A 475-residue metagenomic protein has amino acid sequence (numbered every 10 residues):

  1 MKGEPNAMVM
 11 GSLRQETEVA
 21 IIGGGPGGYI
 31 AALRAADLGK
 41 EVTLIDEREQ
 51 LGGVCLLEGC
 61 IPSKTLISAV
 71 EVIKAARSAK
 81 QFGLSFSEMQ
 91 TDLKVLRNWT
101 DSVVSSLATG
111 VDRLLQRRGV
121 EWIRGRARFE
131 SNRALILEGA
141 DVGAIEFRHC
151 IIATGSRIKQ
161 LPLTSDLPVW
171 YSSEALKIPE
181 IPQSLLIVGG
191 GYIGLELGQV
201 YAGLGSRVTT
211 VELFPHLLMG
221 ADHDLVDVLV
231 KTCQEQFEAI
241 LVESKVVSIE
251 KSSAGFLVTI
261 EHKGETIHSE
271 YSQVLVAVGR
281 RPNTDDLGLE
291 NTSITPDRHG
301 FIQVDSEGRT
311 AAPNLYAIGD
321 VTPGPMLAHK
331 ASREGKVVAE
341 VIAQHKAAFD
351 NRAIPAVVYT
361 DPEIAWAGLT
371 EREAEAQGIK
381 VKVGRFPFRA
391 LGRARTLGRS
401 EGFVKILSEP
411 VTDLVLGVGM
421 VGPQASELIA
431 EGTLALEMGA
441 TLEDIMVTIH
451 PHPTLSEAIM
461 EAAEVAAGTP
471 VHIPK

Functional and structural regions predicted by a protein language model:
K2-T17, R34-I181, T209, F214-L218 (+6 more regions): Glycine-rich flavin
L13-G25, Q183-V188: Beta1/beta-strand and adjacent pyrophosphate-binding region of the FAD-binding site in flavoprotein oxidoreductases
A20-I22, A127, I145-G155, V188 (+2 more regions): Short hydrophobic core segments
I22-G27, A31, A36-R48, V54 (+5 more regions): Flexible, glycine-rich terminal cap/loop adjacent to redox cofactors in electron-transfer oxidoreductases
G23-G28, G155, G189-G194, G279 (+2 more regions): Conserved phosphate-binding and hydrolysis motifs of nucleotide-dependent enzymes
C60, I152-R207, V211, I240 (+3 more regions): Glycine-rich dinucleotide-binding loop and its adjacent helix/turn
E138-G143, V246, I260-H268, R280: A structured beta-alpha segment of the ubiquitous adenosine-cofactor-binding alpha/beta core
L167-P182, H268-I342, A435: FAD-site-proximal beta/loop scaffold in flavoenzymes
